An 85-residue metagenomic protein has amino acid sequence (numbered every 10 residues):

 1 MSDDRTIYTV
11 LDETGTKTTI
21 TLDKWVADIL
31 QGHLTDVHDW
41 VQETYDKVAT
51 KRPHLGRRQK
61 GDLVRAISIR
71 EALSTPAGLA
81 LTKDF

Functional and structural regions predicted by a protein language model:
M1-T21: Short Lys/Arg-rich basic patches
R5-Y8, K24, T35, D62 (+1 more regions): Residue-level marker of intrinsically disordered, low-complexity segments enriched for small/polar residues
L22, G32-L34, P76, A80-L81: Generic alpha-helix signal with a bias toward terminal, lower-confidence helices and secondary-structure junctions
K24-E43, K47-P53: Surface-exposed, Lys/Arg-rich phosphate-binding patches that contact polyanionic backbones
Y45-F85: Acidic, low-complexity intrinsically disordered segments
